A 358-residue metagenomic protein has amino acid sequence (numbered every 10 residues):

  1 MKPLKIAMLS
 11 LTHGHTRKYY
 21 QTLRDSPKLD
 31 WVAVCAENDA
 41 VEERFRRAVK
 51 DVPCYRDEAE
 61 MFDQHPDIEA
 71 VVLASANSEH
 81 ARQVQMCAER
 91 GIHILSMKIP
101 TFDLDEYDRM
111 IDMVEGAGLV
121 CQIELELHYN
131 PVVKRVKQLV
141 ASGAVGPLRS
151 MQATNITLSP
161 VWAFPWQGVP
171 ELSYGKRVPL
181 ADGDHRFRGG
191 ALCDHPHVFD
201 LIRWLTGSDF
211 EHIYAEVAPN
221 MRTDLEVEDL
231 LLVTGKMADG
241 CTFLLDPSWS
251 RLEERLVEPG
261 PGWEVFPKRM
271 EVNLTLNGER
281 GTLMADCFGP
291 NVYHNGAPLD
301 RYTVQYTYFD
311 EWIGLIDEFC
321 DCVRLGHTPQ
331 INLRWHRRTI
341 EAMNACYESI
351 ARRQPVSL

Functional and structural regions predicted by a protein language model:
M1-P3, R47, E60, A70-V72 (+1 more regions): C-terminal helix-rich "cap/oligomerization" subdomain common to oxidoreductases
M1-V49: N-terminal Rossmann-like dinucleotide-binding module
K2, C193-G289, L315-L325: Contiguous beta-strand/loop segments that form the cofactor/metal-binding neighborhood of enzyme cores
G14, E37-V41, L283-A285, Y306-I316: Active-site loop of classical SDR/Rossmann-like NAD(P)-dependent oxidoreductases, centered on the catalytic Tyr-X3-Lys
P53-D57: Short acidic-hydrophobic, aromatic-tinged amphipathic segments that line or gate anion-handling sites
A70, A76-N77, A81-Y129, G143: Beta-strand-loop-alpha-helix segment that lines the small-molecule cofactor/substrate pocket of alpha/beta enzymes
A74-S75, N155: Glycine-rich, N-terminal phosphate-binding loop of Rossmann-like dinucleotide-binding domains
H128-D224, R353: Predominantly a Rossmann-like dinucleotide-binding segment in NAD(P)-dependent oxidoreductases
